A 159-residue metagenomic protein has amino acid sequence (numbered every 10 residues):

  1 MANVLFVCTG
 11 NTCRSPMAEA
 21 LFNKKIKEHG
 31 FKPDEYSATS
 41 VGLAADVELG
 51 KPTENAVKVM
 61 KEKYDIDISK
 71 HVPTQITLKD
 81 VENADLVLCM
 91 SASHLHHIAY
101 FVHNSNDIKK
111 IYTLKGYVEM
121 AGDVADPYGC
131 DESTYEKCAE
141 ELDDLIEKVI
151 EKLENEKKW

Functional and structural regions predicted by a protein language model:
M1-N83, E151-W159: Conserved active-site segments centered on acidic
R14, C89-M90: Small/polar loops that bind or transfer phosphate-bearing groups
L86, A92-W159: Phosphate-binding/catalytic loops
